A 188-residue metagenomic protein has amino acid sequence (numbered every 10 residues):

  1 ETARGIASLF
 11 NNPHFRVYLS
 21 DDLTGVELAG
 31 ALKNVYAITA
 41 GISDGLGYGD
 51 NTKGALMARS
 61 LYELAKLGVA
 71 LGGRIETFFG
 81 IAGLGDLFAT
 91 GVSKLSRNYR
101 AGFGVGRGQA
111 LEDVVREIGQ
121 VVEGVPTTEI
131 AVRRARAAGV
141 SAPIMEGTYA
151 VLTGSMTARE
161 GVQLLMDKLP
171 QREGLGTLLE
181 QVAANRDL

Functional and structural regions predicted by a protein language model:
E1-T77: Internal alpha-helical scaffold of NAD(P)-dependent oxidoreductase catalytic cores
G5-L9, P13, Y18-D21, G30 (+4 more regions): NAD(P)-dependent dehydrogenase/reductase Rossmann-like domain
G41, V92-S93: Active-site-flanking alpha-helical
F78-G80, E146: Beta-strand segments within the central parallel beta-sheet cores of soluble alpha/beta enzyme folds
G83: Catalytic beta-strand/loop module used to bind and position nucleotide/cofactor moieties in cofactor-attachment
D86: Extended, alpha-helix-rich binding/interface surfaces that flank or overlap catalytic cores and mediate recognition
A89: Short, glycine/acidic-enriched loop or turn micro-motifs at the edges of active sites
